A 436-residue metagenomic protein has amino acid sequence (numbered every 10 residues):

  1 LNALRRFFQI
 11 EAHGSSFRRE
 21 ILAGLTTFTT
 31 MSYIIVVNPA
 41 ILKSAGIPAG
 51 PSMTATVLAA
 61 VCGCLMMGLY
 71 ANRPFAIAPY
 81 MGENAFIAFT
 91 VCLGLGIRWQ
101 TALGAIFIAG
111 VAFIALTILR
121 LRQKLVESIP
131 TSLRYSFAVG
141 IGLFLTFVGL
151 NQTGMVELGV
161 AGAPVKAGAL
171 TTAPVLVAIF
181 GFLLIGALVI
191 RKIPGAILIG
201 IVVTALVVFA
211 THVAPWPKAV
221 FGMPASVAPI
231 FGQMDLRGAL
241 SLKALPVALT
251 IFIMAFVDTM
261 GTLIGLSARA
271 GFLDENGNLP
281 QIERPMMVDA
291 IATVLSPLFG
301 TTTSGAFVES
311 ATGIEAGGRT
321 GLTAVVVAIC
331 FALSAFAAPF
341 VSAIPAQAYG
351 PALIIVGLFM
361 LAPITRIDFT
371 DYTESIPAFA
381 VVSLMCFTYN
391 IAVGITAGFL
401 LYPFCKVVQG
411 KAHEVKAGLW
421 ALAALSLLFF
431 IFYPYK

Functional and structural regions predicted by a protein language model:
L1-P51, P164-G168, L198-E283, S426-L428 (+1 more regions): Helix-loop-helix hairpins and the membrane-proximal interhelical loops of multi-pass alpha-helical transport proteins
N2-N38, A59, Y80-F89, L93-A138 (+1 more regions): Helix-loop-helix junctions within the multi-pass membrane cores of secondary transporters/permeases
S16, S32, V36, M53 (+22 more regions): Conserved active-site and cofactor/substrate-binding residues in soluble primary-metabolism enzymes
I21, I41, L125, G195 (+3 more regions): Residue-level signature of catalytic and energy-coupling elements of molecular machines, predominantly ATP/GTP-dependent
G46-L65: Loop-to-helix transition at the N-terminal end of transmembrane alpha-helices
A49-G50, F75, W99, I391: Membrane-helix interface/capping residues of multi-pass secondary transporters
G63-A76, G186-K192, I251-D258, D289-F299 (+4 more regions): Transmembrane alpha-helix interface/packing and boundary motifs in multi-pass membrane proteins, characterized by
L95-L206, A210, V325-K436: Membrane-embedded alpha-helical modules
